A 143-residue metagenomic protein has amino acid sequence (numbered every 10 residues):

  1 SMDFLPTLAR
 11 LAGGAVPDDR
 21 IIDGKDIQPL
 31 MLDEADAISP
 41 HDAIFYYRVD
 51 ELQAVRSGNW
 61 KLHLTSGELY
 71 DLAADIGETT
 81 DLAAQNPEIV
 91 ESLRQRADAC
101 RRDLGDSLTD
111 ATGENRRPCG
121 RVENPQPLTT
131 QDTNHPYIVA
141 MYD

Functional and structural regions predicted by a protein language model:
M2-A74, S107-T109, M141-D143: C-terminal cap/loop subdomain of S1 sulfatases and analogous C-terminal strand-loop tails that border
F4, Q53, S57-G58, L62-H63 (+1 more regions): Long, internal low-complexity/basic segments
